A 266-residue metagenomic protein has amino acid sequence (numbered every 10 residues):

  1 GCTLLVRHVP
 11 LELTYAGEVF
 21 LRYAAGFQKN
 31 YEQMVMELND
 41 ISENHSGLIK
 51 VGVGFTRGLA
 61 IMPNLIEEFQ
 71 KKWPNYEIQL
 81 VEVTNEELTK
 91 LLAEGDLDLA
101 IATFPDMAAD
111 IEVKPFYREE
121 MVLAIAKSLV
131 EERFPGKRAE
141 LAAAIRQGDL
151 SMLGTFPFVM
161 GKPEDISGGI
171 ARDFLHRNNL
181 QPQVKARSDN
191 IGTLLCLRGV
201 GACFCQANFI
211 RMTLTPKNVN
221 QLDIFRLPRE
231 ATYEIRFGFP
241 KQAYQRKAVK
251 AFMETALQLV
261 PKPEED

Functional and structural regions predicted by a protein language model:
G1-L13: A short LG(V/I)-centered, amphipathic sequence patch enriched for acidic residue(s) preceding the LG motif
E12-S46, P135: Alpha-helical "hinge/linker" immediately C-terminal to small N-terminal DNA-binding modules
M36, S42-W73, E77-E82, E86-K90 (+3 more regions): N-terminal winged-helix
I61, L222-E265: A late-sequence structural motif
L65-E68, N85-G136, D223-F225: Short beta-strand-centered segments that line the small-molecule binding cleft or hinge of alpha/beta clamshell
L92-A102, M121, L180, T193 (+1 more regions): Alpha-to-beta junction loops
A109-P115, E119, G192-Q242: Beta-alpha-beta core module
E131-P135, A139-N178, Q245-V249, M253-E254 (+1 more regions): Secondary-structure junction motif
